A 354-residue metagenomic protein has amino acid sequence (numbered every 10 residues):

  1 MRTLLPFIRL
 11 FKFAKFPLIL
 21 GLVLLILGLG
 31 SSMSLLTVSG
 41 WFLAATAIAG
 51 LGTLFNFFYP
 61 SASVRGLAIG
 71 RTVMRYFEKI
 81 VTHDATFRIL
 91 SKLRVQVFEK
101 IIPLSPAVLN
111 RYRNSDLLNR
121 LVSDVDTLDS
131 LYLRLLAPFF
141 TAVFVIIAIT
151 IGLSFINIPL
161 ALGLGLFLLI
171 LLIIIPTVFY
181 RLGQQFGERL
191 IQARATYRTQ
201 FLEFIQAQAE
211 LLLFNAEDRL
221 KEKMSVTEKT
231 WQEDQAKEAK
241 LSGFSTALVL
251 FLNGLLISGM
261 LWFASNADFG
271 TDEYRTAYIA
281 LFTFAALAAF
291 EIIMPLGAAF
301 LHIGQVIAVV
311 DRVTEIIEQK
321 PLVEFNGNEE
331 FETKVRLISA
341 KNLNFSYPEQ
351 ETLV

Functional and structural regions predicted by a protein language model:
M1-S32, N56, E78, T82 (+5 more regions): Membrane-integrated ABC transporters
I8-K15, P106, V125-Y132, L136 (+3 more regions): An intracellular "coupling" helix at the cytosolic face of ABC transporter transmembrane type-1 domains
V23-A44, G70, P138-Y180, E238-A286 (+1 more regions): A hydrophobic transmembrane-helix motif
S39, A62-N110, N114, L133 (+5 more regions): Juxtamembrane helix-loop junctions of ABC transporter transmembrane domains
I101, M224, A340-N342: Conserved catalytic Walker-motif region of ABC-type ATPase nucleotide-binding domains
I102-V145: Juxtamembrane loop-to-helix connectors within ABC transporter transmembrane domains
L212-A216, K240, A289-E318: Cytosolic ends of transmembrane helices, especially the final helix of ABC transmembrane type-1 domains
I317-V354: Primarily ABC-family ATPase nucleotide-binding module
